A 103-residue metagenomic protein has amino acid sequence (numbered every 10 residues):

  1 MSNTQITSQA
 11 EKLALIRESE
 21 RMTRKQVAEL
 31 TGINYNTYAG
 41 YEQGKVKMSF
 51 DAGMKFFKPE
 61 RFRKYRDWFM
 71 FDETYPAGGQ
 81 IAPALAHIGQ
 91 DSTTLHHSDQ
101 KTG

Functional and structural regions predicted by a protein language model:
M1-E20, T102-G103: A short, Lys/Arg-rich alpha-helix, primarily the initiator
S2, D67-G103: Short, charged recognition helix plus adjacent turn of helix-turn-helix-like nucleic-acid-binding domains
L13, V27, Y38-Y41: Conserved hydrophobic/aromatic packing and binding residues within compact polymer-binding modules
R17, A28, F57: The alpha-helix within a helix-turn-helix
M22-K25, S49-F50: Short, charged amphipathic recognition helices of the HTH superfamily and cognate SANT/SANTA-like modules
L30-I33, P59-R61: A short, basic/aromatic helix-end/turn motif that makes direct DNA contacts
G32-M48, A52: Recognition helix of helix-turn-helix/homeodomain-like DNA-binding domains that insert into the DNA major groove
F50-W68: DNA major-groove recognition helix of helix-turn-helix/homeodomain DNA-binding modules
